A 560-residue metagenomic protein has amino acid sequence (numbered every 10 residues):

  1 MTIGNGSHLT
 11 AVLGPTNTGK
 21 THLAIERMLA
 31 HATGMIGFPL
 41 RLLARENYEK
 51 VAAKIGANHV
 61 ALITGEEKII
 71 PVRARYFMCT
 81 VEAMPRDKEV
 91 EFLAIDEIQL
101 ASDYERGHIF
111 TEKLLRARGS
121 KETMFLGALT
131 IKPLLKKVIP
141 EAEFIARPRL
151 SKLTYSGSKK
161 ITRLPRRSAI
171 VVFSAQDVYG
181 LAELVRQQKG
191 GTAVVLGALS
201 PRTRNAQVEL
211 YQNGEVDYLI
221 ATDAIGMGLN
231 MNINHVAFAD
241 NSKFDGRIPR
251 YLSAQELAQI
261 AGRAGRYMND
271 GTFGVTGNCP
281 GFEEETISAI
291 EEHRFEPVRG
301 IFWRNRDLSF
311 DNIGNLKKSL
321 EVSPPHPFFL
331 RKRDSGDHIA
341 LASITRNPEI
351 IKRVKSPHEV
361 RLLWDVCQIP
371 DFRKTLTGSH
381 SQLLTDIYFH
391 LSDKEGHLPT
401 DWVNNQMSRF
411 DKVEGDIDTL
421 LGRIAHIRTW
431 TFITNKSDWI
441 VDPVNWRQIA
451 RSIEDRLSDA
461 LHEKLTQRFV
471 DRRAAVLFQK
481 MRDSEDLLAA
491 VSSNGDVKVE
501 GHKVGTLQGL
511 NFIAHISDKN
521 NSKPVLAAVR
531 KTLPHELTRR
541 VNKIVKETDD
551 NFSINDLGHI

Functional and structural regions predicted by a protein language model:
L23-M28, E105, I109-R116, F144-R186: Conserved interdomain hinge at the start of the Helicase C-terminal
A32-N47, T123-L126, K132, R163-Q188 (+2 more regions): Conserved strand-helix element at the start of the C-terminal RecA-like helicase core
G34, F92, Q99-S156, G265: Post-DEXD/H (motif II) to motif III coupling segment of the RecA-like Helicase ATP-binding lobe
E49, A61-R73, G180, G191-T222: Conserved helicase ATPase core of P-loop NTP-dependent helicases/translocases
V51-E91: Inter-Walker segment of RecA-like/P-loop motor cores
G119-P133, N213-Y218, M231-V298: Conserved segment of the helicase C-terminal RecA-like domain
T154-V171, Q255-T345: C-terminal helicase lobe
I351-I560: Extended, charged helical/alpha-beta scaffold domains that provide interaction surfaces
